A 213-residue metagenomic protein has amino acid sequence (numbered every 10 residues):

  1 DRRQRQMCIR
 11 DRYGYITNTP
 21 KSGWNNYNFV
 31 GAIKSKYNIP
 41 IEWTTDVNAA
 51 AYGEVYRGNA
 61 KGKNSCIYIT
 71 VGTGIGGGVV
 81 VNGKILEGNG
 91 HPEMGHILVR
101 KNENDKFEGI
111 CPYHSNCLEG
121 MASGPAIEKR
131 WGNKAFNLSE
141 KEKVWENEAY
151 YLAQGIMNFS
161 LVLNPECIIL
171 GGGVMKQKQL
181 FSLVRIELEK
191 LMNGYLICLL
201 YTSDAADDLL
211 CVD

Functional and structural regions predicted by a protein language model:
R2-R5, A205-D207, C211-D213: Positively charged, low-complexity/disordered segments
R3, R10-Y13, G31-I41, G53-K63 (+1 more regions): ATP-binding/phosphotransfer module of carbohydrate and carboxylate kinases, centering on a glycine-rich
G14-N25: A charged helix-plus-loop insertion that forms the helical arch/lid used to bind and gate nucleic-acid substrates
T19, G78, G88-N89, R130-W131 (+1 more regions): Residues that scaffold the ATP/ADP-binding catalytic core of kinase and kinase-like folds
K21-S22, R57-G62, N82-H91, E187-L191: A glycine- and small-aliphatic-rich helix-loop capping segment at beta-alpha/alpha-beta transitions that lines
W24-Y27, A122: A structural motif shared across PLP-dependent enzymes of the aminotransferase-like
W43-V47: Short loop/edge segments at beta-strand edges and connector loops that shape dinucleotide/nucleotide cofactor-binding
K63-C117: Glycine-rich phosphate-binding loop of actin/hexokinase-like ATP-binding domains
